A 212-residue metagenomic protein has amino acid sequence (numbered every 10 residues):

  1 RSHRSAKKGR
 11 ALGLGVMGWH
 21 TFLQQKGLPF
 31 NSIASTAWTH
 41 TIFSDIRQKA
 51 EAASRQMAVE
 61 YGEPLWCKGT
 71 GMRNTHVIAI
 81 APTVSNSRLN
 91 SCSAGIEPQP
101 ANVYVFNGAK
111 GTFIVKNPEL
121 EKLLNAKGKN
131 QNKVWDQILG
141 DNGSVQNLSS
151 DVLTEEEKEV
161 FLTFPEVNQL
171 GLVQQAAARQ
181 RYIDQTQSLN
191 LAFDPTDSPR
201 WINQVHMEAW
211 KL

Functional and structural regions predicted by a protein language model:
R1, K8-L23, N168-Y182: Structured alpha-helical segments in the cores of large, soluble enzyme domains
R1-K7, A11, L23-T83, E155-E159 (+1 more regions): Internal maturation/activation junctions in enzymes
L12-G15, Q48, T112-N117: Short acidic alpha-helix initiation/capping motifs at coil-to-helix transition points, especially at protein N-termini
G15-G18, A50-S54, I202: Extended, hydrophobic alpha-helical segments in both membrane/secreted and soluble proteins
G18, F22, W38, E119-L123: A general alpha-helix detector
I78-L212: Catalytic alpha/beta core of large soluble enzyme barrels
